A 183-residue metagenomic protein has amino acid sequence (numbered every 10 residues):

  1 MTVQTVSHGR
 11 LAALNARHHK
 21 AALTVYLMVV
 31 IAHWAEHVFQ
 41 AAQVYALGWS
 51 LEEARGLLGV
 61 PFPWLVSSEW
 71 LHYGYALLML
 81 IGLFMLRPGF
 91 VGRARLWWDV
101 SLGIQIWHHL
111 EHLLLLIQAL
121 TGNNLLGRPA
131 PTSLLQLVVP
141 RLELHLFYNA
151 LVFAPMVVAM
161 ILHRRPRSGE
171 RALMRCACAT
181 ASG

Functional and structural regions predicted by a protein language model:
T2-G183: Hydrophobic alpha-helical segments at protein termini of multi-pass membrane proteins
